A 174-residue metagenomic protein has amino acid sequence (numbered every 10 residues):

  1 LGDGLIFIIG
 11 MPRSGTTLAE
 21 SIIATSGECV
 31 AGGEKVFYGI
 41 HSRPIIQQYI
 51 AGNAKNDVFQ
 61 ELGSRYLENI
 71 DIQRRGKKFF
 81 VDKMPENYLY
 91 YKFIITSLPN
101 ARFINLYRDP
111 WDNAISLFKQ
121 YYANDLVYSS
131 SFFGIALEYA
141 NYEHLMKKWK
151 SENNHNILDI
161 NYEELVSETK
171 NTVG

Functional and structural regions predicted by a protein language model:
L1-S64: PAPS-dependent sulfotransferase catalytic core
G15-T16, Y66, V81, D109: Generic structural signal for small/hydrophobic residues in well-ordered secondary structure, especially within
C29-G32, Y38-N53, R74-G174: PAPS-dependent sulfotransferase catalytic domain
G63-Y66, L98-N100: Hydrophobic alpha-helical core bundles mediating ligand binding, dimerization, or RNAP-core interactions
N69-Q73: Conserved motor-coupling elements within RecA-like helicase/translocase cores
